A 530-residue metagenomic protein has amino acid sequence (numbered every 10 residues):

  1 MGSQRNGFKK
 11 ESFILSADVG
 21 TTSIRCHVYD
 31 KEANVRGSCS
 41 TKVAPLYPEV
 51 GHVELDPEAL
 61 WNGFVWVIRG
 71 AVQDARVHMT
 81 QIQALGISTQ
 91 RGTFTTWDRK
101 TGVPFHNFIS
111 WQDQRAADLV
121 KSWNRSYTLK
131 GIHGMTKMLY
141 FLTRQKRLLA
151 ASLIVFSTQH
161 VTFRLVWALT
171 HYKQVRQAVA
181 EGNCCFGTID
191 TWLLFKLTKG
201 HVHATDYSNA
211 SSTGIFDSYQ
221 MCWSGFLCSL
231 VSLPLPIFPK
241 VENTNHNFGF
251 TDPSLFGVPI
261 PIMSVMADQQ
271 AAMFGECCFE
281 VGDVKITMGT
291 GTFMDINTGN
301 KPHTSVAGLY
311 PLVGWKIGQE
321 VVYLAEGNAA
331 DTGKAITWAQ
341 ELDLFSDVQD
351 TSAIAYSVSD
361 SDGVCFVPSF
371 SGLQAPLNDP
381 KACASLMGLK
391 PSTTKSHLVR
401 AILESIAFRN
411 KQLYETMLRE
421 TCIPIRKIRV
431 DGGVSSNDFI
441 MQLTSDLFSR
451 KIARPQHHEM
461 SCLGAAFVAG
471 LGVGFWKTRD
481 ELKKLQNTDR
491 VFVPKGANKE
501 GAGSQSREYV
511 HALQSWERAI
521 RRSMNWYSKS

Functional and structural regions predicted by a protein language model:
G2-S40, L46-P48, E58, Q83-R125 (+2 more regions): Glycine/Thr-rich phosphate-binding loops that ligate phosphate moieties of nucleotide and other phosphorylated ligands
V53-W61, I154-T158, I260-S264, S392-A407: Short acidic-aromatic active-site loops that bind/stabilize oxyanions
V65, V166, A407, K411: Conserved active-site region of classical short-chain dehydrogenase/reductase
W66-S346: Glycine-rich phosphate-binding/catalytic subdomain of phosphoryl-transfer and nucleotide/sugar-phosphate-processing
